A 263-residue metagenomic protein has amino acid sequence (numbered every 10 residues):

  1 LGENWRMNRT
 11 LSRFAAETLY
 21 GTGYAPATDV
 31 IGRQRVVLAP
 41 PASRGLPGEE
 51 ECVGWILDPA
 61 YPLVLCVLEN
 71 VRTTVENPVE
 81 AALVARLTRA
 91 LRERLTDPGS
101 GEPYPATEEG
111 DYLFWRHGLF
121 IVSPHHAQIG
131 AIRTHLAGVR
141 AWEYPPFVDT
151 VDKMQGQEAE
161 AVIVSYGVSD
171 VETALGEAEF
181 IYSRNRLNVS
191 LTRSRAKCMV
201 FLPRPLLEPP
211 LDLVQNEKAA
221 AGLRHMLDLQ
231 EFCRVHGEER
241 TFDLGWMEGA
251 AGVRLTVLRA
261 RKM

Functional and structural regions predicted by a protein language model:
L1-V37, T192, L207: Conserved coupling/interface region of RecA-like P-loop/ASCE motor cores
L1-W5, T74-N77, V122, F180: Hydrophobic alpha-helical scaffolding
N4-R9, R33, N70-V75, K153-Q157 (+3 more regions): A short acidic, often aromatic-flanked loop/helix-cap motif at beta-alpha or helix-coil junctions that lines enzyme
W5-N8, S12, A81, A85 (+1 more regions): Amphipathic alpha-helical transducer elements in NTP-driven molecular machines
S12-T18, P40-S43, E160-Y166, V257-R261: Short, surface-exposed amphipathic charged segments that create phosphate/polyanion-binding patches used for binding
P26-T134: Conserved helicase/translocase motor-coupling segment
A90-T192, F201-P209: Conserved helicase C-terminal RecA-like lobe
A137-R140, V171-M263: Helicase C-terminal subdomain and adjacent C-terminal extension
